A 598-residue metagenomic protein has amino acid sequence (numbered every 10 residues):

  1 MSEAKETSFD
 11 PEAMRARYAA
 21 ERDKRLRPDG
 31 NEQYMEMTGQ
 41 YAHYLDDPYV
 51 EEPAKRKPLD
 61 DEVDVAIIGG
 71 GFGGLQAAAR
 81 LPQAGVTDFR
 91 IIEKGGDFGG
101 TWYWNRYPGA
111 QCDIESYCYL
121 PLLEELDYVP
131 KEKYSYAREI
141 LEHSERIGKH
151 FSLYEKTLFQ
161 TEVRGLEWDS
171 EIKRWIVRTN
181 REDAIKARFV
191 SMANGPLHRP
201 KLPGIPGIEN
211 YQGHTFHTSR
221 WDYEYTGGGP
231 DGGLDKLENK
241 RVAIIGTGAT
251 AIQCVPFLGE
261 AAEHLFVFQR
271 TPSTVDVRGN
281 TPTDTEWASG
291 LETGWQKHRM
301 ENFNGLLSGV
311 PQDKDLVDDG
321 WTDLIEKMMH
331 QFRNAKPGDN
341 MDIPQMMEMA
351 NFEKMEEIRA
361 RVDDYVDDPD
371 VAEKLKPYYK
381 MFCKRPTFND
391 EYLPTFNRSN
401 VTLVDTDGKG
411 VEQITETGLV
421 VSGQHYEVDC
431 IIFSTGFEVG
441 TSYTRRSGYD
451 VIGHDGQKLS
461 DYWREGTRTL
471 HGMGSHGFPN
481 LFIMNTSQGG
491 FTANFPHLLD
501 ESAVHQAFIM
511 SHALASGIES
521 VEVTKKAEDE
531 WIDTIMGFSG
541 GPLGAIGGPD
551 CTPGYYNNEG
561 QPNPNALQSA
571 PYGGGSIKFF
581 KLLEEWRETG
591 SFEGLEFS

Functional and structural regions predicted by a protein language model:
S2-V65, P82-E209, G213, E224 (+4 more regions): N-terminal FAD-binding dinucleotide-binding subdomain shared by FAD-dependent oxidases/monooxygenases
G69-G73, T247-G248: Glycine-rich Rossmann-fold phosphate-binding loop(s) that bind the pyrophosphate of adenine dinucleotide cofactors
L75, I252: Residues forming the Rossmann-fold NAD(P)(H) cofactor-binding site
A78, P82-Q83, V255, G259: Gly/Ala-rich phosphate-binding loop of Rossmann-like dinucleotide-binding domains, activating on the conserved
W221: Active-site loop/oxyanion-hole signature of alpha/beta-hydrolase fold enzymes
V242: Conserved class I S-adenosyl-L-methionine
